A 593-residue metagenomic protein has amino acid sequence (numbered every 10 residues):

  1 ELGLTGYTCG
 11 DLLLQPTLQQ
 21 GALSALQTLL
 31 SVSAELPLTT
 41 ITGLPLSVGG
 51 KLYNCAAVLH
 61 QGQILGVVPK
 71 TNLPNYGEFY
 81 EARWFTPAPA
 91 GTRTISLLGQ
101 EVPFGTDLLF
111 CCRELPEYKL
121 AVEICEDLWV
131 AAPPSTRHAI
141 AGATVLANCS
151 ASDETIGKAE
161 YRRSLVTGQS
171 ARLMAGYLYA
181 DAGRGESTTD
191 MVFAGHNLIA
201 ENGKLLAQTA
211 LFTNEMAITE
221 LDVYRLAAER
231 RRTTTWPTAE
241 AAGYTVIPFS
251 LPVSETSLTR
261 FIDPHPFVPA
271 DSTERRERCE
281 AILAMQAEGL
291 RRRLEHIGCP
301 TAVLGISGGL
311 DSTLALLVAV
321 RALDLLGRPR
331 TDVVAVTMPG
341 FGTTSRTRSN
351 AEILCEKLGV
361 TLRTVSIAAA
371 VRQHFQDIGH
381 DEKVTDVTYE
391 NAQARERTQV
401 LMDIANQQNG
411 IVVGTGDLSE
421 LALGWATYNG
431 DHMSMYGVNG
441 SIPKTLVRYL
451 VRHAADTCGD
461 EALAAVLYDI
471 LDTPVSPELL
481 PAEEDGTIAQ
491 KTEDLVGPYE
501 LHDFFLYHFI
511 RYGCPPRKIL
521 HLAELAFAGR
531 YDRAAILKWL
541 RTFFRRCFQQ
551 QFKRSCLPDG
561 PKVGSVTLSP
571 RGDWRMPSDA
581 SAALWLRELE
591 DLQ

Functional and structural regions predicted by a protein language model:
E1-G305, R321-R330, K357, L362: Enzyme catalytic cores with a strong preference for nitrogen-chemistry domains
P116-Y118, A175, R184-S187, E201 (+3 more regions): ATP/NTP-dependent adenylation/nucleotidyl-transfer catalytic domains that generate, transfer, or process NMP-activated
